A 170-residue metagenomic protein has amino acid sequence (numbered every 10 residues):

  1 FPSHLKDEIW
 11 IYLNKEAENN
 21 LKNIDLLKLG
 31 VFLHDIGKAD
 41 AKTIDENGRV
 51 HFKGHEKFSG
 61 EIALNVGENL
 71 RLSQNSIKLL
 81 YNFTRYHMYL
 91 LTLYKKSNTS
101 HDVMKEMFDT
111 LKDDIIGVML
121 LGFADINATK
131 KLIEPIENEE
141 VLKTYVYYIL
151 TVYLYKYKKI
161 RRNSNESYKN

Functional and structural regions predicted by a protein language model:
F1-M119: Conserved, hydrophobic alpha-helical core segments of structured domains
H55, S97, H101, A124 (+2 more regions): General N-terminal targeting signals
L64-L70, A128-N170: Charged substrate- and nucleic-acid-binding regions of tRNA-handling and nucleotidyl-transfer enzymes, centered on
R85, G122, Y168: Residues in well-ordered beta-strands of folded domains
L121-T129: Non-catalytic interaction/regulatory segments
